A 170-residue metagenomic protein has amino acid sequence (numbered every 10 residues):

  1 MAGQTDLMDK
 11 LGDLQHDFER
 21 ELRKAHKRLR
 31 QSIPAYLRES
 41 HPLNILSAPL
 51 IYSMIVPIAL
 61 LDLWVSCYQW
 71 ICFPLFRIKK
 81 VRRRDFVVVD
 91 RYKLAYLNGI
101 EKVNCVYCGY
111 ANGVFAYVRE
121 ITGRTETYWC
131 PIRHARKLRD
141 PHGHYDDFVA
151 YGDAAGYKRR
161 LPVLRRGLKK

Functional and structural regions predicted by a protein language model:
M1-S40, V87, K93, V106 (+2 more regions): Membrane-proximal intrinsically disordered regions of secretory-pathway and membrane-system proteins
R23-K27, L61-C67, R84-V88: Short low-complexity stretches enriched in small and charged residues
P42-K79: A transmembrane-helix-recognition feature enriched in membrane-embedded lipid enzymes and envelope glyco-/phospholipid
L75-Y92: Juxtamembrane inter-helical linkers in multi-pass membrane proteins
I78-V81, I100-C105: N-terminal start-of-chain detector that recognizes signal peptides and the immediate post-cleavage beginning
N98-E101, G123: Residue-level signal for mature regions of secreted extracellular proteins and peptides
